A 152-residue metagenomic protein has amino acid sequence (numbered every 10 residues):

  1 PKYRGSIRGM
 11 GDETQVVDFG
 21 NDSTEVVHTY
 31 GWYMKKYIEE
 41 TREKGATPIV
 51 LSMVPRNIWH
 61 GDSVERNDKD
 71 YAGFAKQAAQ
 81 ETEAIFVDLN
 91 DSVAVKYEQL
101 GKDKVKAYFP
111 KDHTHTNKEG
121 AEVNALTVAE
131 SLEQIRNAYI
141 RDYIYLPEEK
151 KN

Functional and structural regions predicted by a protein language model:
P1-K118, E122, L126-R141, Y145: Alpha-helical cap/lid subdomain in secreted, periplasmic, or secretory-pathway luminal O-acyl-processing enzymes
N152: Catalytic-site microenvironment of enzymes that process N-acetyl-hexosamine-containing cell-wall polysaccharides
